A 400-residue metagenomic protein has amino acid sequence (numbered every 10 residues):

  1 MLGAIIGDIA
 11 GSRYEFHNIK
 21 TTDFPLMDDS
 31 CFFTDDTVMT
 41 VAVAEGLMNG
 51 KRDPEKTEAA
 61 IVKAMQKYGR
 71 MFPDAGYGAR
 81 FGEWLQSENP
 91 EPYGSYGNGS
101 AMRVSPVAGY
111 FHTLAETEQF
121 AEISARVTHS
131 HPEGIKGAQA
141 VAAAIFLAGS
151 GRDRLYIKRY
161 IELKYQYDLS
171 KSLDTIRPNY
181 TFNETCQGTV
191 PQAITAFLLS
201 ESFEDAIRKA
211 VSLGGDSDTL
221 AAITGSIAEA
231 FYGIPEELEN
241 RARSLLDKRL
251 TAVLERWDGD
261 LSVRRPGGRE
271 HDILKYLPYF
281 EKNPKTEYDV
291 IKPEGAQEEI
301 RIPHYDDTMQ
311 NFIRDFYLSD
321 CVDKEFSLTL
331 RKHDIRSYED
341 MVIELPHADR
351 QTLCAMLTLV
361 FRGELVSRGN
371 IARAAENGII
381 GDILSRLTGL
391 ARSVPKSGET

Functional and structural regions predicted by a protein language model:
M1-R264, G398: Structured, active/binding-site neighborhoods that engage oxygen-rich ligands
A59, G99, Q187, E204 (+6 more regions): Amphipathic alpha-helical repeat elements characteristic of tetratricopeptide repeat
E201, Y317, C321, H347-A348 (+2 more regions): Alpha-helix capping and inter-helical loop/turn segments
V263, L318-D334, G378-A391: Repeat-associated, polar segments at repeat-unit boundaries in modular proteins
V263-S327: Short terminal alpha-helical segments
E270, L274-E281, D306, Q310-R314 (+3 more regions): Residue-level detector of alpha-helical secondary structure
K285-R301, I343-H347, F361-A374, S393-K396: Charged, low-complexity interaction regions
K324-G378: Amphipathic protein-protein interaction modules
